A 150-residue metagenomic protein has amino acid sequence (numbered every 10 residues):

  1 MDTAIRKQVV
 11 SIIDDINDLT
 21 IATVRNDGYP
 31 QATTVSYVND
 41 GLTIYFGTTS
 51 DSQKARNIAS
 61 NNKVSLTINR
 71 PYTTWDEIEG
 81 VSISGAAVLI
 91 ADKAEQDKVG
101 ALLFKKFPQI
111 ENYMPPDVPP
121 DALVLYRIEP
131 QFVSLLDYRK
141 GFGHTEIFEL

Functional and structural regions predicted by a protein language model:
M1-L19, E146-F148: Extreme N-terminal tail/first-helix region
M1-T3, G47-T49, I110: Short gly/ser/thr-rich secondary-structure transition/capping motifs
I13-D14, A59, F104: Alpha-helix boundary recognition
N17-D18, K63, P108, V133: Generic structural signal for secondary-structure transition and capping sites
N17-S50, I58, V64-R70, I78-G80: Short beta-strand segments
D27-Y29, W75, D117-P120: A short beta-turn/loop motif at secondary-structure boundaries
S52-K54, T73, G141-G143: Short, surface-exposed beta-strand-loop junctions and turns on beta-sheet-rich folds
E79-L150: Charged, gly/pro-rich active-site loop segments
